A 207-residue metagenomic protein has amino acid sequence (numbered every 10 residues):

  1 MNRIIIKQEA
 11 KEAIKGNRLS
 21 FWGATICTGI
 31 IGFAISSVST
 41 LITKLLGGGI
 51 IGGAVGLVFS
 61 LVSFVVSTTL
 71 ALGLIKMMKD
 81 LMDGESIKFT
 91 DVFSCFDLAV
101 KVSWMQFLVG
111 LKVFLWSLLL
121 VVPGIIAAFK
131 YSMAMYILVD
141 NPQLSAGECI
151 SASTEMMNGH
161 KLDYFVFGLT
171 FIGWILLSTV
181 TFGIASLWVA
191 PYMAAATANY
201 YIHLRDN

Functional and structural regions predicted by a protein language model:
M1-N207: Hydrophobic alpha-helical membrane segments
